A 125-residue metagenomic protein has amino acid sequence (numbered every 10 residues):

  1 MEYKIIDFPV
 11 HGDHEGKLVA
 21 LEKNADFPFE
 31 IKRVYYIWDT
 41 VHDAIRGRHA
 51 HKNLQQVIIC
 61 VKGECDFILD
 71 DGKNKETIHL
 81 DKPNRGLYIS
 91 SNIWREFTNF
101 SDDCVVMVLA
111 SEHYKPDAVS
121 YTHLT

Functional and structural regions predicted by a protein language model:
M1-I31: A short, N-terminal "cap"/entry segment at the start of jelly-roll beta-barrel domains of the cupin/DSBH fold
Y36-K52: Conserved short histidine dyad/triad with adjacent acidic residue
T40-H42, P83-N84, S90-N92: Tight coil/turn sites that cap or link beta-strands
N53-C65: Glycine- and acidic-residue-biased ligand/ion/polar-headgroup-sensing regions
G72-Y88: Short acidic-glycine-tyrosine-enriched beta hairpin
K82, N92-H113: Ligand-binding loop in jelly-roll beta-barrel domains
T122-T125: Conserved small/polar residues in nucleotide/adenosyl-binding loops
